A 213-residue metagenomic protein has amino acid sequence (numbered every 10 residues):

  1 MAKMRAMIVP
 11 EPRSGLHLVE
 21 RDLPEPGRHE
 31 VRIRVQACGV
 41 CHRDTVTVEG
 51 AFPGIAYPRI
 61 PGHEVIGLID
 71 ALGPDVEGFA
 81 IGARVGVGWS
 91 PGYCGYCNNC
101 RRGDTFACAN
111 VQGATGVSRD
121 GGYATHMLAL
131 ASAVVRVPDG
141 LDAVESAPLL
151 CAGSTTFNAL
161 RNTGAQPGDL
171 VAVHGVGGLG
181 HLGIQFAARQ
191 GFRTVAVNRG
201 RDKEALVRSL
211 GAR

Functional and structural regions predicted by a protein language model:
A2-M7: Short structural boundary motif marking the start of a folded domain
R13-L18, H42-R43: Short N-terminal binding/cap micro-motifs at the start of the first secondary-structure element
P24-C38, A51-N98, A133, P138-L141 (+1 more regions): Glycine-rich beta-strand-centered segment in the early N-terminal region that forms part of a ligand/cofactor-binding
R43-E49: Cytochrome P450 core scaffold surrounding the K-helix E-X-X-R motif and the conserved "meander" helix-loop region
I66, T105, A131, P138 (+1 more regions): Predominant activation on well-ordered alpha-helical scaffold segments within soluble catalytic domains
F79, S90-V135: Cysteine-cluster motifs in flexible loop/terminal segments that predominantly coordinate metals
D139-R213: Mid-domain Rossmann-like dinucleotide-binding core that forms the NAD(H)/NADP(H) cofactor-binding site
